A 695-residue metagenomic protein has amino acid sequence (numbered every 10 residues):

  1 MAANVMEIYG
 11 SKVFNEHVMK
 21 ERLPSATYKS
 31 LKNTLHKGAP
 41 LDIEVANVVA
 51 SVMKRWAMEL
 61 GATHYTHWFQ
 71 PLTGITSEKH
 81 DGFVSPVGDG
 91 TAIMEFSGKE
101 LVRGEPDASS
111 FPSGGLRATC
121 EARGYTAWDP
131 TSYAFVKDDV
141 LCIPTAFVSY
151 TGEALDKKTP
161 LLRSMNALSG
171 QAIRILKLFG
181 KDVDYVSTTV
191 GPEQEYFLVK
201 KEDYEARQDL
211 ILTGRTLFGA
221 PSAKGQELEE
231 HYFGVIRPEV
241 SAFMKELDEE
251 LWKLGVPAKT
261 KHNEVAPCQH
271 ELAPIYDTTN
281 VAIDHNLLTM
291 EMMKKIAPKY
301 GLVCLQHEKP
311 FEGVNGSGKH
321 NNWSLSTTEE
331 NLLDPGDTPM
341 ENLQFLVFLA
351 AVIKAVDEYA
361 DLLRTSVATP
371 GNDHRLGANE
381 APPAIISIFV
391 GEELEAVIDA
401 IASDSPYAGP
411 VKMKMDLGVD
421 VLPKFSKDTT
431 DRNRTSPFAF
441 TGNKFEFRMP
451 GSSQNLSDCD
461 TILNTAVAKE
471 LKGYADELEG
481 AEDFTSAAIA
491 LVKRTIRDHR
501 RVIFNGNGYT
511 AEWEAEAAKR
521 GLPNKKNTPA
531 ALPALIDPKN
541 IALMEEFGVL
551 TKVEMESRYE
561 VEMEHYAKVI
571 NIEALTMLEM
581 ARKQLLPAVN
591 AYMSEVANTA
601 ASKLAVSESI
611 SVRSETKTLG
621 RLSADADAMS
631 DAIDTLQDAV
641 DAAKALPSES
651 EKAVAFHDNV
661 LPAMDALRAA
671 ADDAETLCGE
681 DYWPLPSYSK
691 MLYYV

Functional and structural regions predicted by a protein language model:
M1-Y28, D42, R123-I143, T441 (+1 more regions): Catalytic pocket of metal/acid-base enzymes, prominently hydrolases
N4-K12, H17-G98, R103-A118: Histidine/acidic residue-rich metal-binding segments in metalloenzymes
V45-V49, F69-P71, K99-E100, F147 (+4 more regions): Active-site-proximal loop/turn and secondary-structure-junction residues that shape catalytic pockets, frequently
A62, T66-Q70, I283-K299, L325 (+3 more regions): Hydrophobic/aromatic-rich, well-ordered segments within soluble, folded domains that form packed cores
S85-T119, E229, V352, A475-D483 (+1 more regions): Short, intrinsically disordered, low-complexity segments enriched in Ser/Thr and Pro
A122-Q306, N315-G318, L325-E560: Glycine-rich, acidic/polar active-site loops that bind/position phosphate-bearing ligands
L210-I211, N286, E308-K309, P335-T338 (+5 more regions): Composition- and surface-driven signal marking solvent-exposed, interaction-prone regions in large proteins
R497-V695: C-terminal amphipathic alpha-helical interaction region
